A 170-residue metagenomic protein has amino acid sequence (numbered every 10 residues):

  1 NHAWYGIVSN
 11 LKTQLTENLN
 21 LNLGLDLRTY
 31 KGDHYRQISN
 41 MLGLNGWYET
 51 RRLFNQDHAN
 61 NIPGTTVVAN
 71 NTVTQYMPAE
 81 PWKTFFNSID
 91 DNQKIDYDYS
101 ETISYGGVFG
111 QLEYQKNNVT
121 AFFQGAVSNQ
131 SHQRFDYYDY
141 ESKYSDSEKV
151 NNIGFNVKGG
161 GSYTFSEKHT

Functional and structural regions predicted by a protein language model:
W4-N10: Short alpha-helical segments and helix-capping/turn motifs at coil-helix boundaries
L21-T170: Signature of Gram-negative outer-membrane beta-barrel scaffolds
